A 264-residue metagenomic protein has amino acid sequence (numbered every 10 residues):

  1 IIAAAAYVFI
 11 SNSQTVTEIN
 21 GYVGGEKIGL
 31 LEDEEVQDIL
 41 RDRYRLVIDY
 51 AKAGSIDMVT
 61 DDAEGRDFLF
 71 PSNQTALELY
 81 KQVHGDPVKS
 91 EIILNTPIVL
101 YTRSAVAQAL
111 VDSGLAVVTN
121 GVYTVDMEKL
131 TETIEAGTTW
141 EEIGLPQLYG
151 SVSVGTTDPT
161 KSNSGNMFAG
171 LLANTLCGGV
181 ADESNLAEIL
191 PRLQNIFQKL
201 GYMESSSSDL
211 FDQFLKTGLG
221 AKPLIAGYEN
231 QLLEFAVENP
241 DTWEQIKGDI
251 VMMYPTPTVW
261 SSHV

Functional and structural regions predicted by a protein language model:
I1-V8: Hydrophobic membrane-insertion alpha-helices, especially the h-region of bacterial N-terminal signal peptides
S13-G150: N-terminal segment of the mature folded domain
E26-E32, T160-G178: Bilobed "Venus flytrap"/periplasmic-binding protein-like clamshell domains and structurally analogous long
V88-I93, T242-T258: Short beta-strand->loop
V99-V106, D158, S261-V264: A bilobed periplasmic-binding-protein/Venus flytrap-type ligand-binding module shared by bacterial periplasmic
V106-V111, K161, C177-D182: Short helix-loop capping/hinge motifs at secondary-structure junctions, enriched in acidic/polar residues
L130-K161, L190-S208: Alpha-helix-centered segments that form part of catalytic cores
M167-V251: Ligand-binding pocket segment of bilobal, Venus flytrap-like solute-binding proteins
